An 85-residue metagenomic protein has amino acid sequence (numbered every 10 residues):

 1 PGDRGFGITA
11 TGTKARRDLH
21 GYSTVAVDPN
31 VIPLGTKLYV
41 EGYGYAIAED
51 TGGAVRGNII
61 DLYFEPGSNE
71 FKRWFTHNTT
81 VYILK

Functional and structural regions predicted by a protein language model:
P1-K85: Solvent-exposed, well-ordered loop and adjacent helix/strand elements within mature globular domains that form
